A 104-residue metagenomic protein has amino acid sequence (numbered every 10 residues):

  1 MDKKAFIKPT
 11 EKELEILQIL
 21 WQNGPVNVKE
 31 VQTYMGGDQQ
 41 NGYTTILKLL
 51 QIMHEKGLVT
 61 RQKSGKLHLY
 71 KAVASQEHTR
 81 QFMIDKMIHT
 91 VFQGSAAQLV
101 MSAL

Functional and structural regions predicted by a protein language model:
I7-K12, S64-M83: Short, cationic-aromatic polyanion-contact patches
P9, Q22-N27: Short capping segments at the starts of secondary-structure elements
L14-I19, E30: Pre-recognition alpha-helix immediately N-terminal to the DNA-recognition helix within helix-turn-helix or winged-helix
V26-M35: Short acidic, hydrophobic short linear motifs in intrinsically disordered regions
L47-Q51: Short, hydrophobic-biased segments on the C-terminal half of alpha helices that form "recognition helices"
G57: Glycine-centered, phosphate/nucleic-acid-interacting loop/turn motifs that mediate DNA/RNA or nucleotide
R61: Short beta-strand "wing" residues that participate in macromolecule-binding interfaces
F82-L104: Amphipathic alpha-helical dimerization/coiled-coil segments that flank or bridge DNA-binding/regulatory modules
